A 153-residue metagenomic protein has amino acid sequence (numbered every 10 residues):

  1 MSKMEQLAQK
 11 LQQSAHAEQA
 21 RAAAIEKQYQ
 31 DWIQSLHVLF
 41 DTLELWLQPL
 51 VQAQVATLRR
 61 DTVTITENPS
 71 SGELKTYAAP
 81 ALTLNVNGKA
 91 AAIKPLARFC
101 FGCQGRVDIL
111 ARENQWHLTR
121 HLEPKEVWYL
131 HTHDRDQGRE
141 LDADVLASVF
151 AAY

Functional and structural regions predicted by a protein language model:
M1-I25: N-terminal, Lys/Arg- and Ser/Thr-rich interaction peptides
S2-E5, L96-D108, Q137-S148: Short secondary-structure transition/capping segments
K10, S14, W46, S148-A152: Residues that form generic nucleotide/phosphate-binding pockets
A20-L36: A short, compositionally biased N-terminal segment around positions ~18-40 that is enriched in charged/polar residues
D31-Y77: Short, well-structured hydrophobic secondary-structure segments
D61-T119: Hydrophobic-cavity lipid-handling domains and compact docking modules
L110-Y153: Glycine-rich, aromatic-bearing surface loops/beta-hairpins
